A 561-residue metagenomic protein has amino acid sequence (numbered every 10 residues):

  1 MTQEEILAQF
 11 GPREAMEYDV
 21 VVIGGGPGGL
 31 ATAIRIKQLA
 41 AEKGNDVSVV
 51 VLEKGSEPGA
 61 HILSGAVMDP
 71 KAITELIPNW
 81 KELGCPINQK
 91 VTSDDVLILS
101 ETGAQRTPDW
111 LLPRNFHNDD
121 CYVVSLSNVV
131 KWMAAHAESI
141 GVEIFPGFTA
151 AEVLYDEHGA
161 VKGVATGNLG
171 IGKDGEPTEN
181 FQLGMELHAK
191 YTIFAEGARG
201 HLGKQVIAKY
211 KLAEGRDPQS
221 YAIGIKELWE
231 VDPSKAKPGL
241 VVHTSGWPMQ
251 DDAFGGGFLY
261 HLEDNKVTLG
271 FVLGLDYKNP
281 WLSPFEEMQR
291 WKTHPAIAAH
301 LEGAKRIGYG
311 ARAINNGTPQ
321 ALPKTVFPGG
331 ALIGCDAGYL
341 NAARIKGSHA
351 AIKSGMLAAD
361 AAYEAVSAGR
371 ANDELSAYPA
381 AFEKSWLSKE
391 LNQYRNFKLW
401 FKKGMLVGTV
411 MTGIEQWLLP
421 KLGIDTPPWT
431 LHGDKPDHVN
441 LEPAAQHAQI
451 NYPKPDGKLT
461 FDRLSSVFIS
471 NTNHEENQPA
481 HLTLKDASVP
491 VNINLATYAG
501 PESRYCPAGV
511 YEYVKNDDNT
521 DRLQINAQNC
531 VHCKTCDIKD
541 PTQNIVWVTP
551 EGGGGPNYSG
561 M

Functional and structural regions predicted by a protein language model:
M1-E17, E42, D174-G184: A short, basic/flexible loop-to-alpha-helix module at the beginning of a structural domain
Y18-V50: N-terminal Rossmann-like FAD-binding beta1-loop-alpha1 element of flavoenzymes
G25-G26, K54, L126: Glycine-rich Rossmann-fold phosphate-binding loop(s) that bind the pyrophosphate of adenine dinucleotide cofactors
D46, K54-G103: N-terminal FAD cofactor-binding segment of flavoenzymes
S127, H136-A299, G338, L357 (+1 more regions): Predominantly flavin-linked oxidoreductase catalytic cores and closely associated redox partners
A311-A342, S466-N477, P490-Y505, E512: FAD-binding beta-loop-beta segment adjacent to the flavin cofactor pocket
G338-R344, M356, D360-M405, Q524-N526 (+1 more regions): Active-site-proximal substrate-binding core of FAD-dependent oxidoreductases
A496-A527, K534-N557: Iron-sulfur cluster-binding cysteine motifs and their immediate structural context in ferredoxin-like electron-transfer
